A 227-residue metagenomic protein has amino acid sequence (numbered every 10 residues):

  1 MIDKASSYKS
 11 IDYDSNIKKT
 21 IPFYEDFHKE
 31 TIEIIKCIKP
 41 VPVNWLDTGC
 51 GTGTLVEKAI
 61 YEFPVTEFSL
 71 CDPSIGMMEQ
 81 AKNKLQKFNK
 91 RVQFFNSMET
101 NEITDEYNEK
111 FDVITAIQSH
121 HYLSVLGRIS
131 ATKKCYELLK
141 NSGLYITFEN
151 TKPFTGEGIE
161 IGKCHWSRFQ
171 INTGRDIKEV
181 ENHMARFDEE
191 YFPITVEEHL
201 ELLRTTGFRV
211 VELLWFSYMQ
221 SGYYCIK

Functional and structural regions predicted by a protein language model:
M1-P40: Conserved class I S-adenosyl-L-methionine
L46-T48, T52-E102: Class I SAM-dependent methyltransferase SAM/SAH-binding core
N101-E109: Short amphipathic alpha-helix with an adjacent loop that forms part of the alpha/beta core around
T115: A conserved beta-strand element that flanks and buttresses the S-adenosyl-L-methionine
Q118-H121: Short catalytic micro-motifs in class I SAM-dependent methyltransferases
I129-N141: A short glycine-rich, Lys/Arg-flanked "PGG" loop and its adjoining helix->strand segment in the class I
F148-T206: C-terminal alpha-helical "lid/dimerization" subdomain adjacent to the S-adenosyl-L-methionine
R209-K227: Core SAM-dependent methyltransferase catalytic element
